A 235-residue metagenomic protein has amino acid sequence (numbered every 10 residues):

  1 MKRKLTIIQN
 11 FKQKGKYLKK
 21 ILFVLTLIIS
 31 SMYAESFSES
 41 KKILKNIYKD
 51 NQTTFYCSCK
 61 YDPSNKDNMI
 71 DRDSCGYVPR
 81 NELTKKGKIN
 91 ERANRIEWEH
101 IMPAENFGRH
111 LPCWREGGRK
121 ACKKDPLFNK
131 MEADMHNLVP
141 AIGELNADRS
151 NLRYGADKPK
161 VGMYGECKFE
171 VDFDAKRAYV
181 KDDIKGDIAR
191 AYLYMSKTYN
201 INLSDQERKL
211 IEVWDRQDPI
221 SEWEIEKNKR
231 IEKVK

Functional and structural regions predicted by a protein language model:
M1-L18: N-terminal secretory signal peptides that target proteins for export/translocation
G15, F55-C57, D73, L111 (+2 more regions): Secreted/extracellular small peptides and ectodomain modules produced from precursors
K19-V24: Sec-dependent signal peptide recognition, specifically the positively charged N-region followed immediately by
T26-A34: Hydrophobic h-region of N-terminal signal peptides that target proteins for export in Gram-negative bacteria
E35-R95, I211-V213, E224-I231: Aromatic-lined ligand-binding clefts that engage carbohydrates, nucleic acids, or primary amines
P79-K235: Domain-level detector of nuclease and nuclease-like folds in predominantly extracellular/periplasmic contexts
